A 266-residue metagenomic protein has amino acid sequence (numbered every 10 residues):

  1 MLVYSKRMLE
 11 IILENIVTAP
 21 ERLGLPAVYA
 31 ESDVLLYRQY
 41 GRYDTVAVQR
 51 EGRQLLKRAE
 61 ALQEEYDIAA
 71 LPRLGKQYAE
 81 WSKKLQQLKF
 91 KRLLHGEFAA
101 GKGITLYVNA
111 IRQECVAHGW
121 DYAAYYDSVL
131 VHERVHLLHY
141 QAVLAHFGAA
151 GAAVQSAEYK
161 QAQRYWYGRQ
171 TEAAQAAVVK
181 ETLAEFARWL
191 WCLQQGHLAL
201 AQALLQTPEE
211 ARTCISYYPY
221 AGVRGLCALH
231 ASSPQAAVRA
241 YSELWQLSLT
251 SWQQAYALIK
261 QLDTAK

Functional and structural regions predicted by a protein language model:
M1-E64, A123, L138-Q141, A145 (+2 more regions): N-terminal low-structure segments adjacent to metalloprotease catalytic domains across cellular compartments
V17, L56, E60-Q63, G75 (+3 more regions): Residue-level detector of alpha-helical secondary structure
Q54-D127, R134-Q141, A145-Q155: Active-site scaffold of zinc-dependent metalloenzymes
A124, Y140-E181: Post-HEXXH active-site segment of zinc metalloproteases
S128, E185, V223: Membrane-embedded glycan transfer/ligation machinery that uses polyprenyl lipid-linked sugar donors/oligosaccharides
V129-L130, V178: Non-membrane alpha-helical segments in proteins
A177-L193: An active-site-proximal "capping" alpha-helix that borders the catalytic cofactor pocket
L190-K266: Pan-zinc metallopeptidase signature
